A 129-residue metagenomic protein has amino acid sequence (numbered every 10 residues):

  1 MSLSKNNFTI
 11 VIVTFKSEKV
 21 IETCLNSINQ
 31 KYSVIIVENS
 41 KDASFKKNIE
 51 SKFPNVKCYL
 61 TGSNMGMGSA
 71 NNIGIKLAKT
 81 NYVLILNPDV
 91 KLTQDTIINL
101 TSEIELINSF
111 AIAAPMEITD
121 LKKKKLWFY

Functional and structural regions predicted by a protein language model:
N7-T9, S33: Cell-envelope/extracellular polymer assembly enzymes that use nucleotide-activated donors
I12-Q30: Short, well-formed alpha-helical segments that are part of the catalytic scaffolds of diverse glycosyltransferases
S27, E38-K47: A conserved acidic beta->alpha catalytic loop
Y32-K41, Y59-T61: Short beta-strand/loop segment that forms part of the nucleotide-sugar
T61-A78: Glycine-rich, basic loop-to-helix element that forms the pyrophosphate-binding segment of sugar-nucleotide handling
V83: Short aromatic/hydrophobic "clamp" motif used to bind/position activated sugar donors
N87-K91: The conserved acidic donor/metal-binding loop of glycosyltransferases
D95-W127: Conserved donor NDP-sugar-binding/catalytic core segment of glycosyltransferases
